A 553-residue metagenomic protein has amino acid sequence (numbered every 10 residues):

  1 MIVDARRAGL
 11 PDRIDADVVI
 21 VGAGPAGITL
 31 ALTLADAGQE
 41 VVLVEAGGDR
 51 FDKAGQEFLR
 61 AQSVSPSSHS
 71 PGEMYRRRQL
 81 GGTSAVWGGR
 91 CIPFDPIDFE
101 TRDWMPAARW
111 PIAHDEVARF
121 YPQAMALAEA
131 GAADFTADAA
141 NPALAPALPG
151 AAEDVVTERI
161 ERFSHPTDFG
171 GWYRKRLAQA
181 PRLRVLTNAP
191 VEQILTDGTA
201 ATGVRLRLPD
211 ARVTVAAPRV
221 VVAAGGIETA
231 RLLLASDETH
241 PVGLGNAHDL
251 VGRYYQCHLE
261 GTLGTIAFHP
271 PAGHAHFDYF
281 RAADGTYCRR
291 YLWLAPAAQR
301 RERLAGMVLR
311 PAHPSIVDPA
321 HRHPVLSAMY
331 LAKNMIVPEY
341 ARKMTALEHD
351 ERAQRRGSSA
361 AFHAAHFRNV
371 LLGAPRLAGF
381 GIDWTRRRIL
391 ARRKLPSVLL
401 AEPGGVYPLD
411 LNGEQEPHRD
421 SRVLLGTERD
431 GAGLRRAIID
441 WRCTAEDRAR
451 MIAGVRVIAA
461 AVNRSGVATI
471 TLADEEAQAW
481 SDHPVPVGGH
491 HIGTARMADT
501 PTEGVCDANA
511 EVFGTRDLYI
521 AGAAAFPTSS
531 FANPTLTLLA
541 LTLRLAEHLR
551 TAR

Functional and structural regions predicted by a protein language model:
M1-V18, D36-A37, T551: Extreme N-terminal leader/targeting segments of oxidoreductases
A16-L43: N-terminal Rossmann-like FAD-binding beta1-loop-alpha1 element of flavoenzymes
G22-P25, A46, A224, A523: Glycine-rich Rossmann-fold phosphate-binding loop(s) that bind the pyrophosphate of adenine dinucleotide cofactors
D36, D49-R50, E57, S70 (+6 more regions): Glycine-rich loop(s) and the adjacent beta-strand/alpha-helix scaffold that form part
A61-A137, E416-T427, G431: Redox-cofactor-proximal catalytic regions of oxidoreductases
D103-P106, W110-A201, D482-P484: Conserved redox-cofactor binding core of oxidoreductases
L186-A200, T385-L424, A432-S529, T535: A glycine-rich dinucleotide-binding beta-alpha-beta segment and adjacent secondary-structure elements that constitute
A223, L234-P403: Mid-to-C-terminal "cap/lid" subdomains and adjacent gly/pro-rich loops that border and regulate access to redox
